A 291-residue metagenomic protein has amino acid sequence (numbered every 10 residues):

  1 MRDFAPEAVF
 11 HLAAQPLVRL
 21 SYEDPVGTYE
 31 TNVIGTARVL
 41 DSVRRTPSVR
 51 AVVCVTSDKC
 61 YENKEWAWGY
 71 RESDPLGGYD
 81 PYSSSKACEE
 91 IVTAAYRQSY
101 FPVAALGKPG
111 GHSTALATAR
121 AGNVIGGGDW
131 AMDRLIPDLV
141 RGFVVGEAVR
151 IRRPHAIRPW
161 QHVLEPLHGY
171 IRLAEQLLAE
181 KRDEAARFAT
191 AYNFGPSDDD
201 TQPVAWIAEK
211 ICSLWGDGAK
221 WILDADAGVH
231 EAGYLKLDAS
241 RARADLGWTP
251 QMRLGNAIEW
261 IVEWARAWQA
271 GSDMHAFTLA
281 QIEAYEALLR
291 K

Functional and structural regions predicted by a protein language model:
M1-A121, I125, Y285: N-terminal Rossmann-like NAD(P)+-binding domain of SDR-like oxidoreductases, especially those catalyzing
R2, L40, A94, V140-R141 (+2 more regions): Solvent-exposed, non-membrane alpha-helical residues enriched in polar/charged side chains
T36, M132-P137, Y170, A208: Amphipathic alpha-helical segments in well-structured domains
E62-K64, G128, Q202-V204: A short beta-to-alpha transition loop/helix N-cap that caps and shapes the active-site region
A67, G78-S85, M132, I136 (+1 more regions): The catalytic Tyr-centered alpha-helix of NAD(P)H-dependent dehydrogenases
P81, E89, M132, V204 (+1 more regions): Conserved donor sugar-nucleotide recognition element shared by glycan-biosynthetic enzymes
C88, V92-Y96, L139, I207 (+1 more regions): Hydrophobic alpha-helix immediately C-terminal to the catalytic Tyr-X-X-X-Lys motif of short-chain
N123, F143-K291: C-terminal substrate-binding subdomain of Rossmann-fold SDR/epimerase-dehydratase oxidoreductases
